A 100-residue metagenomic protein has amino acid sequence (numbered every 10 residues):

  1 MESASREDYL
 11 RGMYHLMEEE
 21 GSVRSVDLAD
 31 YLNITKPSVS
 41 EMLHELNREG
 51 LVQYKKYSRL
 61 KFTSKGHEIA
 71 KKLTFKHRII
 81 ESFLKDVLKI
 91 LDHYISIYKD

Functional and structural regions predicted by a protein language model:
E2-I34: N-terminal helix-turn-helix DNA-binding core of bacterial DNA-binding proteins
P37: Key DNA-contact positions within bacterial/archaeal DNA-binding proteins
L43-H44: Short, hydrophobic-biased segments on the C-terminal half of alpha helices that form "recognition helices"
N47-K55: A short, conserved structural fragment
S58-H77: Basic, amphipathic "hinge/linker" alpha-helix immediately C-terminal to the N-terminal HTH DNA-binding motif
R78-D100: Amphipathic alpha-helical dimerization/coiled-coil segments that flank or bridge DNA-binding/regulatory modules
